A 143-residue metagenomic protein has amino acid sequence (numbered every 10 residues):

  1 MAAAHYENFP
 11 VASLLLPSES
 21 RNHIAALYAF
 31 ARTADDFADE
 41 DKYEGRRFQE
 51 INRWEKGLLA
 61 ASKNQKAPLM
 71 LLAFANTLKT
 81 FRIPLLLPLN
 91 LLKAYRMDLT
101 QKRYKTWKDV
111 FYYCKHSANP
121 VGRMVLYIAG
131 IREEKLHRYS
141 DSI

Functional and structural regions predicted by a protein language model:
M1-I143: Acidic catalytic motifs of isoprenoid enzymes
